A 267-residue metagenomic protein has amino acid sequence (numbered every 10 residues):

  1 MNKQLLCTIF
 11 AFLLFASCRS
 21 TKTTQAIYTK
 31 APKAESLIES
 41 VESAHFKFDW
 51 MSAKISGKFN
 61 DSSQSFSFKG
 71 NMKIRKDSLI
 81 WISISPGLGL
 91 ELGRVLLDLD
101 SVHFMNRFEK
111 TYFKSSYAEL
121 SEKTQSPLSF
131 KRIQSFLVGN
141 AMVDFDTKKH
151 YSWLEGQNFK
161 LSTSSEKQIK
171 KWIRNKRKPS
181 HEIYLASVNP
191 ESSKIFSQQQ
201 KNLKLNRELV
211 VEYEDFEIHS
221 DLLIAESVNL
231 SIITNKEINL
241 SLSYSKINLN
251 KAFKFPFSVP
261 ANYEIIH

Functional and structural regions predicted by a protein language model:
M1-L5: Positively charged n-region of N-terminal signal peptides that target proteins for export
C7-I9: Sec-dependent N-terminal signal peptides
L14-S17: C-terminal motif of bacterial Sec signal peptides marking the signal peptidase cleavage site
S20-T29, L128-S129, S227, K254 (+1 more regions): Surface-exposed, low-complexity/disordered segments and acidic/polar micro-motifs at processing/linker regions
K22-D100: Start-of-domain marker
I80-K131: An acidic-aromatic
T111-K171, S187: A sequence/structural signal for flexible, mid-protein segments enriched in small/helix-disrupting residues
Y151-E264: Gly/Pro-enriched, hydrophobic low-complexity segments that function as extracytoplasmic propeptides/linkers
